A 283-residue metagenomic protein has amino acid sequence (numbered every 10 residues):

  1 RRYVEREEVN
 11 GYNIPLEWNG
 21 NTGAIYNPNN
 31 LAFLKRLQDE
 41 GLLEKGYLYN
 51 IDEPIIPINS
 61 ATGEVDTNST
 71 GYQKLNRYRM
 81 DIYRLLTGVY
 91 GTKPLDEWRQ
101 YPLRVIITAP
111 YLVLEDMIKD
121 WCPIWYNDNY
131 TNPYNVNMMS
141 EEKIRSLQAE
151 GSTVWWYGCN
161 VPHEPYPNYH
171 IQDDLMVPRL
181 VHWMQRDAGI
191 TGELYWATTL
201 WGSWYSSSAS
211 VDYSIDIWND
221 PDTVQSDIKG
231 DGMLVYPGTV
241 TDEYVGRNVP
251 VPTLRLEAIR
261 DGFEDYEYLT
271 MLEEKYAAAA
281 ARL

Functional and structural regions predicted by a protein language model:
R1-N21, Y26, N30-T70, L75-L112 (+2 more regions): Catalytic domains of carbohydrate-active enzymes that cleave complex glycans
E17-T22, D52-P57, Y111-V113, N127-N132 (+2 more regions): Solvent-exposed loop/turn segments at secondary-structure junctions within structured extracellular/periplasmic domains
K74-Y78, W125-M139, Q172-P178: Short, glycine/acidic-rich beta->alpha junctions
L114-P162: Glycoside hydrolase catalytic-domain groove-lining segments
A149-P178, A197-T198: Active-site clefts of carbohydrate-active enzymes
V177, G189-W204: Glycine-rich, aromatic-lined ligand/substrate-binding cores of catalytic and carbohydrate-binding domains
